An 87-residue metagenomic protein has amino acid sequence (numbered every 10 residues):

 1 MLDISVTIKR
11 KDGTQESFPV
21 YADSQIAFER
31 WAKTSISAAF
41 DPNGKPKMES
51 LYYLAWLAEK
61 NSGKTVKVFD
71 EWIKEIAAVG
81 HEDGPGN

Functional and structural regions predicted by a protein language model:
M1-F18, A22, I26-P46, S50-N87: Charged interaction scaffolds used for protein-protein
